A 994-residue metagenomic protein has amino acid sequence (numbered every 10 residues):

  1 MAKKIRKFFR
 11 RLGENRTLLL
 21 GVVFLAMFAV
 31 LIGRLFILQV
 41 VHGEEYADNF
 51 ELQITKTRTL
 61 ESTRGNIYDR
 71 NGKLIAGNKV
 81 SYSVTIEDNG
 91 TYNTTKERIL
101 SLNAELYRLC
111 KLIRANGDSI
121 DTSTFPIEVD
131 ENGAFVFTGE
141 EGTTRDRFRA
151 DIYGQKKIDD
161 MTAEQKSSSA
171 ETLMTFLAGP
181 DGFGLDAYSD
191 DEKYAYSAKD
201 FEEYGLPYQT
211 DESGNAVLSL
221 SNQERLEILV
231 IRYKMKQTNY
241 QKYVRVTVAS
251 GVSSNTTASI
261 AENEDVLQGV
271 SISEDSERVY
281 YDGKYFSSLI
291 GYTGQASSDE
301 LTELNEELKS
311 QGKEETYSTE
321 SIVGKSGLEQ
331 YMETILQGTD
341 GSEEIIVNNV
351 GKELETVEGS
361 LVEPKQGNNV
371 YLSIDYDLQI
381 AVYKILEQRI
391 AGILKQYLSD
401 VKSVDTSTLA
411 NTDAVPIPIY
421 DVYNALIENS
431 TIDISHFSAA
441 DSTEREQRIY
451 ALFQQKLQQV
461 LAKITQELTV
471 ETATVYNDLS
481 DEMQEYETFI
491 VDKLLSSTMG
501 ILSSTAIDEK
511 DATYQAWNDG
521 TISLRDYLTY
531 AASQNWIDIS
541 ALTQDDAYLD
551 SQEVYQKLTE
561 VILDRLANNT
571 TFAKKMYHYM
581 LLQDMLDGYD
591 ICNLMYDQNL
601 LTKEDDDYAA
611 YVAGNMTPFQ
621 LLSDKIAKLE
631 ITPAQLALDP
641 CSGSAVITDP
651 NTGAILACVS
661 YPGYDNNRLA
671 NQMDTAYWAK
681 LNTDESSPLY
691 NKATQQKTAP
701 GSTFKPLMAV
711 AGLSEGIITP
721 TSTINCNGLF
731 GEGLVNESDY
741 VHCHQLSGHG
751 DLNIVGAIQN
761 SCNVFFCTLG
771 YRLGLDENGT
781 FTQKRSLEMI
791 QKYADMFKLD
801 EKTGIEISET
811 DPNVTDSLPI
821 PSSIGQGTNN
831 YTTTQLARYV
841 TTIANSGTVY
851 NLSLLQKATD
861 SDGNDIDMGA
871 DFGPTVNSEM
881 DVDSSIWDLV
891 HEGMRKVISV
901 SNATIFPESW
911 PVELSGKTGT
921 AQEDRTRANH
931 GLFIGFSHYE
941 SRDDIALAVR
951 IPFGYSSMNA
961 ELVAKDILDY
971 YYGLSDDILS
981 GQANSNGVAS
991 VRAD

Functional and structural regions predicted by a protein language model:
A2-I626, Q635-S644, P650, G663 (+3 more regions): Membrane-proximal periplasmic segments of bacterial cell-envelope enzymes, especially penicillin-binding proteins
R34, G72, L106-R108, I260 (+8 more regions): Active-site SXXK
I54-K56, I86-R98, K242-S250, E315-I322 (+10 more regions): Second-shell loop/turn segments in exported
G65, R70, Y281-N305, S326 (+5 more regions): Active-site beta-strand/loop architecture of penicillin-binding DD-peptidases
N368-I374, A637-G643, A676-F704, P720-N727 (+2 more regions): Short active-site loop at a secondary-structure junction that contains or immediately precedes the catalytic residue(s)
N368-N369, T408, V415-A462, L689-N691 (+2 more regions): Conserved catalytic neighborhood of penicillin-recognizing serine enzymes
S642, V735-L746, N778-I820: Mid-domain, small-residue-enriched loop/turn segments at the edges of structured enzyme/sensor domains
N667-L669, F704, L713-L734, G847-A858: Short, well-structured active-site flanking segments
